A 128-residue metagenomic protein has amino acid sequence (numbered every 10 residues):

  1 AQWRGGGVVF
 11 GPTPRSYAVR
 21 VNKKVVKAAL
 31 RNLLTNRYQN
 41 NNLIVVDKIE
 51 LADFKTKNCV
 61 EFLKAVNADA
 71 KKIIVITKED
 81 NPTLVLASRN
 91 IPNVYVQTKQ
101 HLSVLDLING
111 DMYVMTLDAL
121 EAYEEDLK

Functional and structural regions predicted by a protein language model:
A1-T13: DPxDG-like acidic metal-binding loop motif
G11-K128: Extended polybasic, low-complexity segments that bind anionic RNA or targeting/receptor surfaces
